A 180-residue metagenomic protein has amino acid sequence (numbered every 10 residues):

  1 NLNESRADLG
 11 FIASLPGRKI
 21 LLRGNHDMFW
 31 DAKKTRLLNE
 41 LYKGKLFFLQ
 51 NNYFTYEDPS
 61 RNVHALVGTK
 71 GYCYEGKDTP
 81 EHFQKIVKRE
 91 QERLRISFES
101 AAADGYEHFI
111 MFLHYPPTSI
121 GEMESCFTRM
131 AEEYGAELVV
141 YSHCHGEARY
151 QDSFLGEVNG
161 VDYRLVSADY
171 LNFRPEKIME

Functional and structural regions predicted by a protein language model:
N1-G17, D27-M28, K77, R93-E107 (+1 more regions): N-terminal active-site segment of His-dependent metallophosphoesterases
N1-P59, M123-A136, N159-S167: Core catalytic region of metal-dependent phosphoesterases/phosphodiesterases, especially metallo-beta-lactamase-like
N3, T118-G121, A148: Short, solvent-exposed loop/turn segments at secondary-structure junctions
I20, H108-I110, L138: Short, Asp-centered acidic motifs that coordinate Mg2+ and/or phosphate in catalytic or ligand-binding sites
G24-N25, H114, S142-H143: Active-site glycine-centered loops adjacent to acidic/histidine catalytic or metal-binding residues that shape
W30-A32, V140, N172-K177: Short, charged, surface-exposed secondary-structure boundary motifs
A32-E122, M130: Conserved catalytic scaffold of divalent metal-dependent phosphoesterases
Y56-S60, K85, E132-Y134, G146-E180: Binuclear metal-dependent phosphoesterase catalytic core
